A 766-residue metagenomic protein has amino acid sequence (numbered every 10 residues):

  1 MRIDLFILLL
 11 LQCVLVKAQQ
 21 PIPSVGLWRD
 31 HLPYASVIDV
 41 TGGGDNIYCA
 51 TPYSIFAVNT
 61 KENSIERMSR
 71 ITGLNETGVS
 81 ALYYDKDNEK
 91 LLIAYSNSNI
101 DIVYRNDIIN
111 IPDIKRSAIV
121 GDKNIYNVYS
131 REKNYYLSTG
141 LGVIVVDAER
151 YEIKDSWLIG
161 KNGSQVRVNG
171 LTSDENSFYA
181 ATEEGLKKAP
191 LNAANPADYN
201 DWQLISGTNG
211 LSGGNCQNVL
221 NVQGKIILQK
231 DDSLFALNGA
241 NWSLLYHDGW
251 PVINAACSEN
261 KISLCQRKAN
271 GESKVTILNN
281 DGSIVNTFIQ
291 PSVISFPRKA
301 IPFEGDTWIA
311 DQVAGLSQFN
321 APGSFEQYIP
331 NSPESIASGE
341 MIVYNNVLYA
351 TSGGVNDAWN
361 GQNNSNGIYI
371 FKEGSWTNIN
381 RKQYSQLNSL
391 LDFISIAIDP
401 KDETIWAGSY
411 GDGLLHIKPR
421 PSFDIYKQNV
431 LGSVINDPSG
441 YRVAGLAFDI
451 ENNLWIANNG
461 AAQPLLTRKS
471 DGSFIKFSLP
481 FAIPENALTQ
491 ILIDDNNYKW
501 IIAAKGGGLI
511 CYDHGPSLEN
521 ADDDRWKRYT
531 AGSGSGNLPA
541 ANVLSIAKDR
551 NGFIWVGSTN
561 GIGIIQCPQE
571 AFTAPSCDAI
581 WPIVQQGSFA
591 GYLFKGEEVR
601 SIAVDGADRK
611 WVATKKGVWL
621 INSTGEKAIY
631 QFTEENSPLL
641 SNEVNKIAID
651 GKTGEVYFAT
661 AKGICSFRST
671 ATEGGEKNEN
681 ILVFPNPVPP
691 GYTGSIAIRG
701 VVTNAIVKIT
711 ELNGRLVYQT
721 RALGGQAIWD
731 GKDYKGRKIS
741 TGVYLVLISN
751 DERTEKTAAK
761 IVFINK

Functional and structural regions predicted by a protein language model:
P21-G43, S69-D87, P112-R131, D155-D174 (+13 more regions): Short coil-to-beta transitions that initiate beta-strands within beta-rich domains
N46-C49, K90-I93, N134-L137, S177-A180 (+10 more regions): Conserved beta-propeller blade signature
Y53, N97, L141, E184 (+10 more regions): Residue-level signature of beta-propeller blades and closely related beta-rich strand-turn architectures in secreted
R70, A722-R753: Short, surface-exposed loop/turn motifs with a glycine/proline- and acidic-biased composition
D107-I108, R150-Y151, P190-A197, G374-W376 (+6 more regions): Short loop/turn segments immediately following beta-strands, especially the blade-tip and inter-blade linker loops
T351-N366, D412, G507-G508, G561-F572: Short, conserved, GDST-rich strand-edge loop motifs in beta-rich repeat architectures
G563, E643-G674: Blade-level signature of beta-propeller repeat domains, shared across WD40, Kelch, NHL, RCC1 and BNR/Asp-box propellers
G675-K708, Q726-W729: Glycine-centered coil/turn sites that cap beta-strands in beta-rich domains
